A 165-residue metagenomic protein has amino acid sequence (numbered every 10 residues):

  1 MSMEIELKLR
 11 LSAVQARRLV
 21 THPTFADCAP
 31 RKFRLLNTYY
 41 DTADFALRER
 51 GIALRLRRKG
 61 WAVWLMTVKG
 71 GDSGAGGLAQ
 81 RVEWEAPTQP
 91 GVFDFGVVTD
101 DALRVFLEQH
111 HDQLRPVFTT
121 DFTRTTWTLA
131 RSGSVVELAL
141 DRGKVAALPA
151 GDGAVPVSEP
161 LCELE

Functional and structural regions predicted by a protein language model:
M1-E165: Phosphate-end processing signature that detects enzymes handling 5′-triphosphorylated RNA and polyphosphate
